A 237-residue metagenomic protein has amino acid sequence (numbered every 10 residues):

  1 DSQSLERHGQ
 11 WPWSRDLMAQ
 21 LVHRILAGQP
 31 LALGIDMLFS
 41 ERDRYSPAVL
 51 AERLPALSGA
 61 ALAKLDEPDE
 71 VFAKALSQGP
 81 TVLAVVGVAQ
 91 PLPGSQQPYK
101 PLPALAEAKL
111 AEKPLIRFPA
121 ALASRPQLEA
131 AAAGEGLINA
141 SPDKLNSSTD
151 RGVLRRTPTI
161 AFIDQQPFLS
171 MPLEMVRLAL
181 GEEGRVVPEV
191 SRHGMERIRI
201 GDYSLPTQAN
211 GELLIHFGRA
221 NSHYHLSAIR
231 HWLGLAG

Functional and structural regions predicted by a protein language model:
D1-N210, L214, A220: Non-transmembrane functional regions of envelope-associated proteins
H225: Short N-terminal binding/cap micro-motifs at the start of the first secondary-structure element
I229-G237: Short, intrinsically disordered, charge-balanced linker/junction segments flanking boundaries in proteins
